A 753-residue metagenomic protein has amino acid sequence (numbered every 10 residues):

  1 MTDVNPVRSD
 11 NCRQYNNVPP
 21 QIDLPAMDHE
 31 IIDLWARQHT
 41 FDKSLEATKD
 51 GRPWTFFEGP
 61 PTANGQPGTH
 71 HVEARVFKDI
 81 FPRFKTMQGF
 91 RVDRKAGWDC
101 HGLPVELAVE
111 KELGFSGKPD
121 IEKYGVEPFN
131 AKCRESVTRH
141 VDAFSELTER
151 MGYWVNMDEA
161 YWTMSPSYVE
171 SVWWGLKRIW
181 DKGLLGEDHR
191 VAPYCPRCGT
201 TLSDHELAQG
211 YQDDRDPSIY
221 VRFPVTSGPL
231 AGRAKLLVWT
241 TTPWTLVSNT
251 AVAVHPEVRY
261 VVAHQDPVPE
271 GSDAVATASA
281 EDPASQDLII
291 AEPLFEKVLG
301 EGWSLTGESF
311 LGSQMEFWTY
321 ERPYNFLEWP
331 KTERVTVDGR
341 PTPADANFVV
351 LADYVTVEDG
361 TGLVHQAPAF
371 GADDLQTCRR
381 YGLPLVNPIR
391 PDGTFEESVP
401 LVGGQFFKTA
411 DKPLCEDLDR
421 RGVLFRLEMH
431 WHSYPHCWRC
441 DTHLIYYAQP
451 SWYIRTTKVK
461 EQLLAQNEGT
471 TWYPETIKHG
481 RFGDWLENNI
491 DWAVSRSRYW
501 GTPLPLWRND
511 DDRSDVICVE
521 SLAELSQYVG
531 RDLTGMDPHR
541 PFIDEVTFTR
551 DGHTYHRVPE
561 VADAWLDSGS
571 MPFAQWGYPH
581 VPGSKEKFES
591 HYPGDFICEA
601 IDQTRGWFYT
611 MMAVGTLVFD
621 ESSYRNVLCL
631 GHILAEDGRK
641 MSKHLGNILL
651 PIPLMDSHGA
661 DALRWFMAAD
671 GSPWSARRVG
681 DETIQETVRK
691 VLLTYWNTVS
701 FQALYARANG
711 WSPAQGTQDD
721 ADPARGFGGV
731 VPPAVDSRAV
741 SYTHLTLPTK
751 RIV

Functional and structural regions predicted by a protein language model:
T2-S272, A367-A372, T377-R380, P384-V399 (+6 more regions): N-terminal, positively charged nucleic-acid-binding surface of large information/translation enzymes
V18-P19, P128-S136, A352-A372, Q466-F482 (+2 more regions): Extended, non-catalytic structural segments that build the interaction scaffolds of large macromolecular assemblies
T62-A96, P104-L107, K111-S116, R190-C198 (+12 more regions): Conserved active-site neighborhood of enzyme catalytic/cofactor-binding cores
T250, V258-R390, D419, K460 (+1 more regions): Catalytic alpha/beta core of large soluble enzyme barrels
G312-F317, L401-D411: A glycine-biased structural micro-motif
G312-Y320, W438-T442, P559, W565: Active-site cores of enzymes that catalyze phosphoryl transfer or operate on phosphate-rich substrates
A410-F425, M429: Phosphate/diphosphate-binding loops
T743-T749: Conserved small/polar residues in nucleotide/adenosyl-binding loops
